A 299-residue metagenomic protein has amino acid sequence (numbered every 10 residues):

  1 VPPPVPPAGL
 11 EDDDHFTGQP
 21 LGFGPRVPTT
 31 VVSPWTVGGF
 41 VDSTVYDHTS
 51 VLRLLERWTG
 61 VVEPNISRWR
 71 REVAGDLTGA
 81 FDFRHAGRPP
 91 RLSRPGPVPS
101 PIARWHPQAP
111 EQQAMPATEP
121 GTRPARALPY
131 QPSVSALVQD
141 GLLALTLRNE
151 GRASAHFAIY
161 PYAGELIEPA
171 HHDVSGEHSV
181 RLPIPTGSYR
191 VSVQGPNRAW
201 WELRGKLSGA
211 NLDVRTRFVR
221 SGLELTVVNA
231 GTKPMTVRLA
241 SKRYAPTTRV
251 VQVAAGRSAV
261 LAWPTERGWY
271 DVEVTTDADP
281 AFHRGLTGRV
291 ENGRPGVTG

Functional and structural regions predicted by a protein language model:
V1-G299: N-terminal pro-sequences and low-complexity stem/linker regions of secreted or lumenal proteins
